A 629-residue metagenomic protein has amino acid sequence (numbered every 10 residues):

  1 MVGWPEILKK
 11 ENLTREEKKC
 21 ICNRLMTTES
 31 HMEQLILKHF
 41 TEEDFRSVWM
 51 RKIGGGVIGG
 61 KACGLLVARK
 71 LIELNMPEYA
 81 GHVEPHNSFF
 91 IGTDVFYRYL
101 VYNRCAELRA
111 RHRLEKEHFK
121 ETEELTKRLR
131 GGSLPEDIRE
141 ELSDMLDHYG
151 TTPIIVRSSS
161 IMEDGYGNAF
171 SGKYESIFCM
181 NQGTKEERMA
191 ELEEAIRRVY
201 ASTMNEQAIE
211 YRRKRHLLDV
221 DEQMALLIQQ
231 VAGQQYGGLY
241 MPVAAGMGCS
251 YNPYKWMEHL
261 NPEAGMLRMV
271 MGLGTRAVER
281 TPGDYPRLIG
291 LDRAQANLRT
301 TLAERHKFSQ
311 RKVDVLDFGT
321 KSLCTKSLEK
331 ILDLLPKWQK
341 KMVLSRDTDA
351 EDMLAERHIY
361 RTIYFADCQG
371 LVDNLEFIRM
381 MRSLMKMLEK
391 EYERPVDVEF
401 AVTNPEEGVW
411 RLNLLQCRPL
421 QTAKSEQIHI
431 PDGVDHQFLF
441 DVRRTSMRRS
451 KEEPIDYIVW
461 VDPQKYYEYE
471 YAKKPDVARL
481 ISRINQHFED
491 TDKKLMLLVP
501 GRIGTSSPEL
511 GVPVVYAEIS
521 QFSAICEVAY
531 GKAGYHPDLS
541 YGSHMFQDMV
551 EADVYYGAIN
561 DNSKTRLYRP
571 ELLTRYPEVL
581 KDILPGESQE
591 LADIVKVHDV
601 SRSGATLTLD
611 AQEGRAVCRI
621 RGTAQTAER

Functional and structural regions predicted by a protein language model:
M1-M26: Long, acidic, intrinsically disordered low-complexity segments
R15, T27-E78, S133-Y530, H544 (+2 more regions): Conserved mixed alpha/beta core segments that line enzyme active sites in large multi-domain catalysts
E78-P85: An N-terminal structural lobe/cap that precedes and organizes the functional/catalytic core across diverse proteins
S88: Conserved, mostly hydrophobic/aromatic
I91-T93: Short loop-to-beta-strand entry elements in the cores of soluble alpha/beta enzymes
F96-L108, A169-F170: Glycine-rich loop at the start of a catalytic domain that most often binds anionic cofactors/ligands
C105-R128: N-terminal leader/propeptide and maturation segments of large enzyme subunits in energy/redox metabolism and hydrolases
Y530-E578: Polybasic, proline/glycine-rich intrinsically disordered low-complexity segments
